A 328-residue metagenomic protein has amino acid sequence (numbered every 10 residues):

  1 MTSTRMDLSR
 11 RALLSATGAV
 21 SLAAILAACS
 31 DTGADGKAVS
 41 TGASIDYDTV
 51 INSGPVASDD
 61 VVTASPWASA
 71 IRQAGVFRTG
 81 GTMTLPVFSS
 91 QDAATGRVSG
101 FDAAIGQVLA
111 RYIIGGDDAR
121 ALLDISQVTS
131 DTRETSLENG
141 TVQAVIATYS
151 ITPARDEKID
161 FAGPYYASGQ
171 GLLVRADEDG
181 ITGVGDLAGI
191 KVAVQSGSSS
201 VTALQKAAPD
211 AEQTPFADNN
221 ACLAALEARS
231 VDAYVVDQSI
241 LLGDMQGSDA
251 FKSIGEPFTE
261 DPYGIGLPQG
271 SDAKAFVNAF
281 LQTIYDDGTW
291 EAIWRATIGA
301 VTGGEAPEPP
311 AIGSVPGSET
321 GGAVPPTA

Functional and structural regions predicted by a protein language model:
M1-L8, A16-L26: N-terminal secretory signal peptides
S30, S40-V62, E178, G185 (+2 more regions): Extended ligand-binding regions for polar small-molecule ligands
T41-A43, S53, A57-V145: Extracytoplasmic small-molecule ligand-binding "clamshell" domains of the periplasmic binding protein/Venus flytrap
T49-V62, T202-T214, K252-I254, Q282-A328: Ligand-binding clefts/hinges and TM-proximal coupling segments of bilobed small-molecule sensing domains
M83, Y166-V174, Q238, L242-Q282 (+1 more regions): Periplasmic-binding protein-like
V98-I114, Y149-S150, S168-A217, A221-L223 (+2 more regions): Bilobed "Venus flytrap"/periplasmic-binding protein-like clamshell domains and structurally analogous long
D118-D186: Acidic, polar ligand-binding/catalytic clefts
I146-E157, N220, E227-E260: A ligand-binding cleft/hinge motif common to bilobed small-molecule-binding domains
